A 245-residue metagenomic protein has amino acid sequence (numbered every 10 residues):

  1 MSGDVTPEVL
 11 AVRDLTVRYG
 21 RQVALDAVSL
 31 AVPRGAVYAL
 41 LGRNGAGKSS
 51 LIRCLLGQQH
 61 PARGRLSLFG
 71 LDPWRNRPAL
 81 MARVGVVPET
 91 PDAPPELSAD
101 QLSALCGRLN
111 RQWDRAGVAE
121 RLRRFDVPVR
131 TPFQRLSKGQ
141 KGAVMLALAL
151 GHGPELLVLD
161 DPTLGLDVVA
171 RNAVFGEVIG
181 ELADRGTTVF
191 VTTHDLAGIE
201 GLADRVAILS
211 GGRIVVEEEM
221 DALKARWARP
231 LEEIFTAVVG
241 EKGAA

Functional and structural regions predicted by a protein language model:
L56: Helix-to-loop junction immediately C-terminal to a conserved catalytic motif
G64-D72, A79-L80: Conserved ABC transporter NBD signature motif
G151-H152: Conserved signature/switch motifs of ABC ATPase nucleotide-binding domains
L157-D161: Catalytic Walker B motif of ABC-type/P-loop ATPase nucleotide-binding domains
I199-G201: A short, surface-exposed alpha-helical micro-motif characterized by mixed small hydrophobic and charged/polar residues
E217-E218: ABC ATPase "signature
